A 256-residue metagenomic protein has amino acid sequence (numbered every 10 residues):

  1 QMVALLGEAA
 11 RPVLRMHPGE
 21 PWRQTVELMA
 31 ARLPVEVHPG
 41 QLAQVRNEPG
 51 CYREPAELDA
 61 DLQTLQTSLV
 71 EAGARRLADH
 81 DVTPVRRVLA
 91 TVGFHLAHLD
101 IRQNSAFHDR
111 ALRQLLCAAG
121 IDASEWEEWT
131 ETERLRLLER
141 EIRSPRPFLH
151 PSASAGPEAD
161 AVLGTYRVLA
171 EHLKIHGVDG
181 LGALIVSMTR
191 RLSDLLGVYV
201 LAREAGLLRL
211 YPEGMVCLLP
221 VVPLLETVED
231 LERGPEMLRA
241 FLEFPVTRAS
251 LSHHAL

Functional and structural regions predicted by a protein language model:
Q1-I175: Extended, charge-enriched "interface" segments that sit outside catalytic cores
T67, V88-L89, H98-D100, E141-L256: Conserved alpha/beta-domain cores
